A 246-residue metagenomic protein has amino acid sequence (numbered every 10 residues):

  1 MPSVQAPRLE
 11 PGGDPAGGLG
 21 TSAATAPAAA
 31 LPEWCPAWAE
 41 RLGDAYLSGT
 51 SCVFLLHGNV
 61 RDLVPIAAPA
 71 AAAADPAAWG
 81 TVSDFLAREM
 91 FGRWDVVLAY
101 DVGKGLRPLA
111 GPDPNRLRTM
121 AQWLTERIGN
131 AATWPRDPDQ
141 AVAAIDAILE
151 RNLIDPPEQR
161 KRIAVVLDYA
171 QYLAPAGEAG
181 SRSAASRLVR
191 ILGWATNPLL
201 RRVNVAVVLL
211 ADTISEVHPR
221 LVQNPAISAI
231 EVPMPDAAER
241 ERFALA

Functional and structural regions predicted by a protein language model:
M1-A246: ATP/nucleotide-binding catalytic cores
